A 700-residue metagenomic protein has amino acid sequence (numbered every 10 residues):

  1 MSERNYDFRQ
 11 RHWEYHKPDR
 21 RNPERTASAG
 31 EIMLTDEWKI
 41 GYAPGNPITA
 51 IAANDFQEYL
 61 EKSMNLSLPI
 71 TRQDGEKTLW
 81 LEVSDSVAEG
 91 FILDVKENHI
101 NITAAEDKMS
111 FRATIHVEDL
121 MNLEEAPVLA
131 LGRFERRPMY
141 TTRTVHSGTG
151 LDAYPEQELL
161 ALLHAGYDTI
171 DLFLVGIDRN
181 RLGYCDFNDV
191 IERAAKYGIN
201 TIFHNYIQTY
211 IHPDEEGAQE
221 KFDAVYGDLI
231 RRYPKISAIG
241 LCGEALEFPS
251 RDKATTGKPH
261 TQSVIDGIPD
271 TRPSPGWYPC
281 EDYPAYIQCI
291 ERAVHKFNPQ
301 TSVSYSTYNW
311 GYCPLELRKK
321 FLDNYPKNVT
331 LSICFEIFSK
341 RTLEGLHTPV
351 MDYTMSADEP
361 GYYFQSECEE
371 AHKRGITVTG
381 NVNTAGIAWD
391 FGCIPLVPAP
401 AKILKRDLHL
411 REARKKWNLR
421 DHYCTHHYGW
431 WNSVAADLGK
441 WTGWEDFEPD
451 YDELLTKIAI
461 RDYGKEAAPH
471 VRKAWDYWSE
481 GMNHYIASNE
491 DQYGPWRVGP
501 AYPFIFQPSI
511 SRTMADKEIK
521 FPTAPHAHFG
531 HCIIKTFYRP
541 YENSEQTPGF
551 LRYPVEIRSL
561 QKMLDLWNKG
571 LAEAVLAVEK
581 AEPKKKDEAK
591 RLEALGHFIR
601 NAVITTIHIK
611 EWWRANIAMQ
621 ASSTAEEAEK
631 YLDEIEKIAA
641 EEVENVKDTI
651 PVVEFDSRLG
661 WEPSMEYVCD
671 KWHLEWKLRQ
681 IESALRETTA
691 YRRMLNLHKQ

Functional and structural regions predicted by a protein language model:
M1-K108, L123-R133: Acidic, contiguous N-terminal accessory segments
S2-N22, T26-S28, A50, Q73 (+2 more regions): Substrate-binding groove of N-acetylhexosamine-processing glycoside hydrolases
M33, D94, P138-M139, R232-Y233 (+1 more regions): Extracellular/periplasmic catalytic domains that process cell-envelope and extracellular macromolecules
G41-N46, L81-D85, T103-A105, S147-L151 (+5 more regions): Structural motif
N54, E58, K62, I115 (+6 more regions): Solvent-exposed, polar/charged alpha-helical surfaces in well-ordered, non-transmembrane soluble domains, broadly
K108-M121: Short active-site loop/helix that positions an aromatic residue
V128, E135-S147, D152-I177, L182 (+7 more regions): Glycine-rich, aromatic-flanked loop segments that form ligand/cofactor-binding clefts across common enzyme folds
T144-Y305, E316-D323, T330-S332, F338 (+2 more regions): Substrate-binding cleft of carbohydrate-active enzyme catalytic domains
